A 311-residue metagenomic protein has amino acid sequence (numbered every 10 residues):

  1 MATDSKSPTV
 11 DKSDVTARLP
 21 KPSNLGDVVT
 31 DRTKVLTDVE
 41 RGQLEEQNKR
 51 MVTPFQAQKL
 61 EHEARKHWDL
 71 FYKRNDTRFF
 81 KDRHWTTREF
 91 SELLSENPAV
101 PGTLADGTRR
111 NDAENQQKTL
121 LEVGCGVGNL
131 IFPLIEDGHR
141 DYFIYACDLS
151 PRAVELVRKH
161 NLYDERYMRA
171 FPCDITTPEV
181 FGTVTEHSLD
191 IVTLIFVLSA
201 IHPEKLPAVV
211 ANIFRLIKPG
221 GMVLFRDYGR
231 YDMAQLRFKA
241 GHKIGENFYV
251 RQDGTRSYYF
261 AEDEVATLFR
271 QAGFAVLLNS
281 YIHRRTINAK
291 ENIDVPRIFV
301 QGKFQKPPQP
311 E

Functional and structural regions predicted by a protein language model:
A2-L70: N-terminal auxiliary segments of SAM/dcSAM-dependent transferases
F79-Q117, P133: Conserved alpha-helix/loop element of class I SAM-dependent methyltransferases that forms part of the SAM/SAH-binding
E114-F181: Class I SAM-dependent methyltransferase SAM/SAH-binding core
V180-V192: A short acidic, Gly/Pro-enriched loop at the edge of an enzyme's catalytic core that lines a small-molecule cofactor
L189-K205: A short SAM/SAH-binding and catalytic strip from SAM-dependent methyltransferases
P207-M222: A short glycine-rich, Lys/Arg-flanked "PGG" loop and its adjoining helix->strand segment in the class I
G229-E291: C-terminal alpha-helical "lid/dimerization" subdomain adjacent to the S-adenosyl-L-methionine
F274, R285-E311: Core SAM-dependent methyltransferase catalytic element
